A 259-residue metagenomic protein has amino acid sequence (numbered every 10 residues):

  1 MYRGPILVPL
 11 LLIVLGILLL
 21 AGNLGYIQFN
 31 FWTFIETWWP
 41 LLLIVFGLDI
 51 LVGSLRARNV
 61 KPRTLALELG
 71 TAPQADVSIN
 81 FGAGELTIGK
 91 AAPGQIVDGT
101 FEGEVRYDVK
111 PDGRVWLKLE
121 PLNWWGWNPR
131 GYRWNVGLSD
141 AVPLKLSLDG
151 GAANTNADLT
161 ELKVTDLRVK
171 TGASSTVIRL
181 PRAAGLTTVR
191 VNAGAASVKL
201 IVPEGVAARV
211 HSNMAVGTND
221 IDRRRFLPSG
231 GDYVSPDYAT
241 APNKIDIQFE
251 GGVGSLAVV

Functional and structural regions predicted by a protein language model:
M1-V259: Alpha-helical transmembrane segments and their membrane-interface anchoring/capping motifs
